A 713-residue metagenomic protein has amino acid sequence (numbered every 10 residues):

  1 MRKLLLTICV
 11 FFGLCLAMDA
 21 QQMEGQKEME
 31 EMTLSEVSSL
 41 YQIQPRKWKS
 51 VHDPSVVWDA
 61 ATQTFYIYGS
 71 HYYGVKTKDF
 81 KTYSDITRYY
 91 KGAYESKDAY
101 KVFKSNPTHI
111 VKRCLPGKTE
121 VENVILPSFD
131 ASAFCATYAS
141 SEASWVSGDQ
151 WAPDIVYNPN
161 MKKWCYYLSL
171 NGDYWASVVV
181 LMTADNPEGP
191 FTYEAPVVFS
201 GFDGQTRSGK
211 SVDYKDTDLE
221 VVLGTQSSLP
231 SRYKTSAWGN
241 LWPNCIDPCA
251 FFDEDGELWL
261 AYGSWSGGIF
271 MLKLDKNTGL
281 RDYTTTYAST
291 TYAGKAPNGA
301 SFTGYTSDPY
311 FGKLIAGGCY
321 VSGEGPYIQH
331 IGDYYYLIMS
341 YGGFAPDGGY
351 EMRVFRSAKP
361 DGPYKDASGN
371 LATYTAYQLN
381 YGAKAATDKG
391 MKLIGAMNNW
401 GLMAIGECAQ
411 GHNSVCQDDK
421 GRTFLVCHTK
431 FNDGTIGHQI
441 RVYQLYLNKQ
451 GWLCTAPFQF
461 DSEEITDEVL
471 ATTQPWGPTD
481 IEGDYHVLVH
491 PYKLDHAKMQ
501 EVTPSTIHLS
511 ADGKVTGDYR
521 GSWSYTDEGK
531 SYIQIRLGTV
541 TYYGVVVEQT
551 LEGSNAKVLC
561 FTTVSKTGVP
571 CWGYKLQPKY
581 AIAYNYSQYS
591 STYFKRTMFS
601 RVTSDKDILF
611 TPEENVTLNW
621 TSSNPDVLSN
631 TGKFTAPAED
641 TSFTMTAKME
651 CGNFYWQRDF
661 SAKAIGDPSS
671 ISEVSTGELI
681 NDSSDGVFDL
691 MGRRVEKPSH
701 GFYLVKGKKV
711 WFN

Functional and structural regions predicted by a protein language model:
Q21-Y584: Carbohydrate-active catalytic/glycan-binding domains of CAZyme proteins, especially the secreted or lumenal ectodomains
V515-T516, Y525, F610-V627, S684-M691: Change to "...patches in solvent-exposed regions of secreted, membrane-anchored, or virion-exposed structural
A581-N619: Solvent-exposed, low-complexity, repeat-rich "mucin-like" stalks and linkers
S629-D640: Extracellular/luminal low-complexity segments enriched in Ser/Thr/Pro
E639-M645, G701: Exposed beta-strand face motif in extracellular beta-rich ectodomains
F654-G666: C-terminal edge beta-strand
I665-M691: Residue-level detector of functionally pivotal "anchor" positions at catalytic/ligand-binding pockets or at interdomain
F702-N713: C-terminal tail/sorting-segment detector
